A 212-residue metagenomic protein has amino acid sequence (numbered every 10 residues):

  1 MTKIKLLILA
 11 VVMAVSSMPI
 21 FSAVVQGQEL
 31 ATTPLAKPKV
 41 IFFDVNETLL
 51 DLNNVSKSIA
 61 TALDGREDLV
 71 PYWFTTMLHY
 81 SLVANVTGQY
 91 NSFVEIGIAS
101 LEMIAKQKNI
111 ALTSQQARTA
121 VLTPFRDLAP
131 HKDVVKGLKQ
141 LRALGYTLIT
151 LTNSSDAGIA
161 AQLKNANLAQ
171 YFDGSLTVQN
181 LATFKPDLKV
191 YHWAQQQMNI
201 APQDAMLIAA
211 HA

Functional and structural regions predicted by a protein language model:
T2-V11, M18-F43: Non-catalytic pre-domain segments flanking phosphatase-related domains
L30-L78: Active-site neighborhood of HAD-like aspartate-dependent phosphohydrolases
S56, V70, F74, V94-E102 (+1 more regions): An amphipathic alpha-helix signature
S81-T119: A metal-dependent, Asp-based hydrolase signature
I96, A129, D133, S154-S155 (+2 more regions): Short beta->alpha linker loops
Q115-D127, V134-L163, G174-V178: Substrate-recognition element of Asp-dependent hydrolases with the DxDx(T/V) motif
I149, D156-M206: Substrate-recognition "cap/lid" segment bordering the active-site pocket of phosphatases
